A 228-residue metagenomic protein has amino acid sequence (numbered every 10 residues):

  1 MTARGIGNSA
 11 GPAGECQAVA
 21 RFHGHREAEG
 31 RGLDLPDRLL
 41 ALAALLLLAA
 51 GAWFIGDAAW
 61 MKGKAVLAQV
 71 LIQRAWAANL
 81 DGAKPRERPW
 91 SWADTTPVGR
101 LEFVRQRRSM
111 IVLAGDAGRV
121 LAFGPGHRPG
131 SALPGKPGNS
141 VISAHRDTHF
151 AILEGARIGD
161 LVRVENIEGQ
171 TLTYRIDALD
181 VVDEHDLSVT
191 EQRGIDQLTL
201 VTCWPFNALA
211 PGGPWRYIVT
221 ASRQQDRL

Functional and structural regions predicted by a protein language model:
M1-L35: N-terminal Lys/Arg-rich, disordered targeting/topogenic segments
V19, H25, P36-L228: Solvent-exposed, non-transmembrane regions of membrane-associated and secreted proteins
